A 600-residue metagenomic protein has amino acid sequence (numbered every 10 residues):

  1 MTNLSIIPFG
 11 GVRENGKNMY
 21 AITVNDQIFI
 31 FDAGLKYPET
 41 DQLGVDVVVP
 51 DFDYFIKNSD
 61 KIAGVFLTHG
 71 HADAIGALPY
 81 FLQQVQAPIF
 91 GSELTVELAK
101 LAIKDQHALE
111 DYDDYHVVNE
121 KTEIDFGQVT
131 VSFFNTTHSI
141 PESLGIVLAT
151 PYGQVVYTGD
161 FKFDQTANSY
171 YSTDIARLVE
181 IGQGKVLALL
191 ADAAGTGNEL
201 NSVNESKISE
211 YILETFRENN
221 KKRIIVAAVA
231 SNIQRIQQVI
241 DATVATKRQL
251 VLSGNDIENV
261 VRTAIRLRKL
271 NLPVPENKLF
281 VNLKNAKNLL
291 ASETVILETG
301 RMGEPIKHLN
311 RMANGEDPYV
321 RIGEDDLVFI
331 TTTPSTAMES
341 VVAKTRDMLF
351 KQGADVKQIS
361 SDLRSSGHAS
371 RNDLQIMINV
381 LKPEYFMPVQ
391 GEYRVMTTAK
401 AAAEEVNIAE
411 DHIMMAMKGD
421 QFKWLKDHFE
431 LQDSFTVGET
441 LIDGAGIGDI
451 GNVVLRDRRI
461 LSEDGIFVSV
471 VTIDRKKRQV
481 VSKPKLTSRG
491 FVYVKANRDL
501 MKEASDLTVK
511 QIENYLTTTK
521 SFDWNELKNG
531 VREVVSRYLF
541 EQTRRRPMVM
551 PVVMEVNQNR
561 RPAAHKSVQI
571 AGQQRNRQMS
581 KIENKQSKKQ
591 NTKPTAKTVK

Functional and structural regions predicted by a protein language model:
M1-F66, H71-K287, K307-P318, S340: His/Asp/Glu-rich metal-coordinating catalytic cores of metallo-dependent phosphodiesterases/hydrolases acting on
E14, K121-D125, S139, L363-G367 (+2 more regions): A short acidic, often aromatic-flanked loop/helix-cap motif at beta-alpha or helix-coil junctions that lines enzyme
P88, M387, M548-P551: Short glycine-rich phosphate-binding loop at a beta-alpha junction
I103, A403, L539: Conserved hydrophobic residues forming the short capping helix/wall of the S-adenosyl-L-methionine
N135, T150, E298-G300, V471-R475 (+1 more regions): Flexible glycine-/small-residue-rich
N198, S202-T331, S335-S360, R364 (+5 more regions): Hard-cation-handling environments
E430-L431, F435-V453, F467, V556-K600: Acidic, low-complexity intrinsically disordered tails
F522-K528, R532, R537-V556: C-terminal tails and terminal domains of large nucleic-acid-associated and other macromolecular-machine proteins
